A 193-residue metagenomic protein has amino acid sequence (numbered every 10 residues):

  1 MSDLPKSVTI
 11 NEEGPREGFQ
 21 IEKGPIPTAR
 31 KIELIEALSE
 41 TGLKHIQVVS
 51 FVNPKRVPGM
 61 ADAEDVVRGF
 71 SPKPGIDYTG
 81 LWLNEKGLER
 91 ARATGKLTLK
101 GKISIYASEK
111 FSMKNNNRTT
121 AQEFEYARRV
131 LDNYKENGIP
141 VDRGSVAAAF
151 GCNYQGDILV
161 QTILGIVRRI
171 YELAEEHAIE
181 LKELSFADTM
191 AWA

Functional and structural regions predicted by a protein language model:
M1-K23, K100-N115, V141-Q155: N-terminal small/glycine-rich loop or linker at the start of catalytic domains across soluble metabolic enzymes
S2-K86, R90: N-terminal capping/small domains of soluble enzymes
G24-I32, T79-R90, N115-D132, V160-G165: Glycine-rich anion/phosphate-binding loops
S39-G42, R92, K135, Y171 (+1 more regions): Non-catalytic positions within long, well-ordered alpha-helices that form the structural scaffold/packing of enzyme
G42, A93-G101, E180: Glycine-enriched alpha-helix->loop->beta-strand junction motifs that scaffold or abut catalytic
K44-G69, S104-N117, A148-Q155, K182-A193: Glycine-rich, proline-tolerant flexible connector loops at the mouths of alpha/beta enzymes
R56-G80, E123-N137, L164-L173: Alpha-helix-loop-beta-strand connector modules within alpha/beta enzyme cores
V141-D142, V146, I163-D188: Conserved C-terminal portion of the radical SAM core fold that forms the substrate/S-adenosylmethionine-binding
